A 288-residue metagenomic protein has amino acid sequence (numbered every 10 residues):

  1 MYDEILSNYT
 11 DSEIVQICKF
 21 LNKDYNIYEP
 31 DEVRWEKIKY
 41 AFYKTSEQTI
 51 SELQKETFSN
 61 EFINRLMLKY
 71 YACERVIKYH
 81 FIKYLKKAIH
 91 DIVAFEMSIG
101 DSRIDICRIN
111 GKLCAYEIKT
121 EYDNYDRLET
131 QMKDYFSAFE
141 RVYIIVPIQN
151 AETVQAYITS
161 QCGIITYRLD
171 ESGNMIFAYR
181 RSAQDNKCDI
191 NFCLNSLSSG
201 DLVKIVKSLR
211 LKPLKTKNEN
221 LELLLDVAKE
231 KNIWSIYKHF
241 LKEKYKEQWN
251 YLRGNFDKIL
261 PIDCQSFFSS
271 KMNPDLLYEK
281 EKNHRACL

Functional and structural regions predicted by a protein language model:
M1-T49, Y245-L288: Nuclease-adjacent, charged terminal/linker segments that flank catalytic cores
Q54-V93: Acidic-basic catalytic patches of nuclease active cores, encompassing PD-(D/E)XK and other metal-cofactor nuclease
F81, I106-R108, K112-E121: Conserved catalytic cores of phosphodiester-cleaving nucleases, focusing on short active-site segments
F95-G100: Long, charged, glycine-rich C-terminal linkers/tails
S102-I104: Change "...and in nucleic-acid phosphodiester-cleaving endonucleases..." to "...and in nucleic-acid processing enzymes
N110-K112, R168-S172: Short acidic-glycine loop/turn motifs at beta-strand connectors
Y122-R168: Catalytic cores of nucleic-acid endonucleases
S172-Y245: A conserved mid-domain beta-alpha-beta active-site/ligand-binding segment of alpha/beta enzyme cores
